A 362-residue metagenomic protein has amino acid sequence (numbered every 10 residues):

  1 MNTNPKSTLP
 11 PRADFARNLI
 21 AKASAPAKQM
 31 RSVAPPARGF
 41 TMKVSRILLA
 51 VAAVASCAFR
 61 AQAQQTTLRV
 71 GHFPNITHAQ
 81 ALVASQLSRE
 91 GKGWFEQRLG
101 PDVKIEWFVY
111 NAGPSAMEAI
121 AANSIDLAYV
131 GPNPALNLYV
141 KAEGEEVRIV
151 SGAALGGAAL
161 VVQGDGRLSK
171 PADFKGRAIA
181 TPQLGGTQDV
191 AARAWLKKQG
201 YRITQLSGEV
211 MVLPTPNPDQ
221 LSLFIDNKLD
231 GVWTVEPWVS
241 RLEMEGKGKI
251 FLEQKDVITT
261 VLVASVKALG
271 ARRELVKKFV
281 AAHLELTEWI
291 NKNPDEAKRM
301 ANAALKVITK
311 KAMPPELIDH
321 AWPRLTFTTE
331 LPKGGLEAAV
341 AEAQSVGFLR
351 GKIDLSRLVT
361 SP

Functional and structural regions predicted by a protein language model:
M1-T67: Short, low-complexity disordered leader/linker segments with a strong preference for bacterial N-terminal type II
G39, K43-V51, F59-V109, E337-P362: N-terminal hydrophobic or amphipathic helices and topogenic motifs
Q64-P214, D230-E236, E253-D256: Short, glycine-/small- and polar/acidic-enriched structural segments that line small-molecule recognition paths
T77, G91, A116, G131-P134 (+10 more regions): Stable alpha-helical elements in mature extracytoplasmic
P101-I105, I203-E209, K306-D319, R350-R357: Short, surface-exposed acidic
A142, G166, Y201, L206-E209 (+2 more regions): Pocket-lining segment of extracytoplasmic ligand-binding domains
R272-R350: Secondary-structure end/capping motifs
